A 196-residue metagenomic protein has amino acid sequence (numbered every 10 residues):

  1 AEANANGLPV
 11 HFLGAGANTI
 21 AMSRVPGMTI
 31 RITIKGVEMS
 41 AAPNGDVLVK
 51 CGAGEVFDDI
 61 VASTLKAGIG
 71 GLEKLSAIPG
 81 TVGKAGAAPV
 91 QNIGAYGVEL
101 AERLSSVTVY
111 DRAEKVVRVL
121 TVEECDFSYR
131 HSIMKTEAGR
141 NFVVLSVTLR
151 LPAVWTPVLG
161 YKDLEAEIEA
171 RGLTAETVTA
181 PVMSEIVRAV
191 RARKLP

Functional and structural regions predicted by a protein language model:
A1, V56-I60, G71-K74, S106 (+4 more regions): General structural feature for long, well-ordered alpha-helical segments within catalytic domains of soluble enzymes
A1-S105, D111-A113: Anion-binding (especially nucleotide phosphate/pyrophosphate-binding) glycine-rich loop and adjoining beta-alpha core
A15, T19, V117-P196: Phosphate/pyrophosphate- and phosphate-bearing ligand-binding catalytic cores of soluble enzymes
T33, Y110, T148-P152: Solvent-exposed residues in well-ordered beta-strands and their adjoining turns, especially edge/terminal strands
